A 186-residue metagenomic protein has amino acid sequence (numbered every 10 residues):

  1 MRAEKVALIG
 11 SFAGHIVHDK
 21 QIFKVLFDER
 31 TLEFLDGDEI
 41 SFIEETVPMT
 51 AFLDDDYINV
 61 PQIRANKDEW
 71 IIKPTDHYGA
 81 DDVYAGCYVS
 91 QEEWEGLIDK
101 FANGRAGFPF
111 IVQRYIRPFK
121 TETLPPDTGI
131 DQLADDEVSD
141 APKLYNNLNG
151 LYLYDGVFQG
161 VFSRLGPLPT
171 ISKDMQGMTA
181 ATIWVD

Functional and structural regions predicted by a protein language model:
M1-D186: Domain-scale recognition of functional cores that engage charged ligands
